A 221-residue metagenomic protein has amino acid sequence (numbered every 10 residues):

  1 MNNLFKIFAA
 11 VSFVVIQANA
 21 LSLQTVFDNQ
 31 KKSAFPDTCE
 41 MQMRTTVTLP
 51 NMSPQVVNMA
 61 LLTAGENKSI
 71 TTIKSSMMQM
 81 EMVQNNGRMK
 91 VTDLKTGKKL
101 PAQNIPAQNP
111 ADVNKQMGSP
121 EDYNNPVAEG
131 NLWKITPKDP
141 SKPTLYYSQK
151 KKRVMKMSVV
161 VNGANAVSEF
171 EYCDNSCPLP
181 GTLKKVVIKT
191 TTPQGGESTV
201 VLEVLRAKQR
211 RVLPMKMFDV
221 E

Functional and structural regions predicted by a protein language model:
N2-A10: Sec-dependent signal peptide recognition, specifically the positively charged N-region followed immediately by
V11-K68, D219-E221: N-terminal leader/targeting segments and the immediate start of mature chains
L21, V26, T46-T48, V161-E221: Non-transmembrane domains of secretory- and envelope-associated proteins
L21-V26, V83-T144, S148-Q149, A164 (+1 more regions): Flexible, processing/modification-adjacent segments and terminal tails in exported/periplasmic/extracellular proteins
P36-Q42, G65-T72, A128-K134, K151-S158 (+1 more regions): Short, hydrophobic/aromatic-rich segments at coil-to-beta transitions
T45-V47, T72-S75, V91-T96, P137-K138 (+2 more regions): Beta-turn initiation residues at beta-strand->coil junctions
S53-N58, S76-Q79, K138-T144, V154-K156 (+3 more regions): Short, surface-exposed coil-to-beta transition loops
L62-G65, V83-N86, P143-V160, E203-M215: A short, surface-exposed beta-strand/turn
